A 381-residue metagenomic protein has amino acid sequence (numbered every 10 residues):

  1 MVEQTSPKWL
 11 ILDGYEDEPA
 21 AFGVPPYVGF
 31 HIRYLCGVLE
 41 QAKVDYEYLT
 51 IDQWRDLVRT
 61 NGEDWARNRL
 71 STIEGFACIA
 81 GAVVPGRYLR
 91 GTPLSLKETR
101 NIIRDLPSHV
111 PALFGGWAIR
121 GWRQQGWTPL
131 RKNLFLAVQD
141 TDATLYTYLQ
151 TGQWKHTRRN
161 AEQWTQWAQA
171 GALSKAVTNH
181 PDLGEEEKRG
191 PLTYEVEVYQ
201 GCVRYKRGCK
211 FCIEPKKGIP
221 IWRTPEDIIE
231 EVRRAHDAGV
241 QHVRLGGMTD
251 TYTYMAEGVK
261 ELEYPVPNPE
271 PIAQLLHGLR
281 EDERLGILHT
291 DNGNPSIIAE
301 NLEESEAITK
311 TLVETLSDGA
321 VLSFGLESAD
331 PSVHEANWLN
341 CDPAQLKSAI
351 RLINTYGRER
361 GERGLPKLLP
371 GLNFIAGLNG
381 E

Functional and structural regions predicted by a protein language model:
M1-L12, R233-G380: Conserved SAM/AdoMet-binding glycine-rich loop
V2-D227: Acidic, low-complexity intrinsically disordered segments
Q53-E63, I228, S296-E303, L378-G380: Acidic-and-aromatic substrate-binding clefts and catalytic sites of carbohydrate-active enzymes
G62, T99, I228, I272 (+1 more regions): Amphipathic coiled-coil/heptad-repeat helices and related helical stalk/stem segments that mediate oligomerization
T224-E230, D237-A238: Non-catalytic interaction surface on structured domains
